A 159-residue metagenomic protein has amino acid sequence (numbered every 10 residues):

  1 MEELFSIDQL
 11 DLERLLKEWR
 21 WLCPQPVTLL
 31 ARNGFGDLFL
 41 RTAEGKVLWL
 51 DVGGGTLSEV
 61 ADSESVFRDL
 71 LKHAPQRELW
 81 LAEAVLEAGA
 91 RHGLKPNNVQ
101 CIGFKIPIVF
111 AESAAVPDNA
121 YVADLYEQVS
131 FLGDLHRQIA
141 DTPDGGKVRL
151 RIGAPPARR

Functional and structural regions predicted by a protein language model:
M1-W49, I106-R159: A surface-exposed partner-binding patch
K46, D69-P75, A90-F104, D144-A154: Short, highly charged low-complexity linear segments
L50-E87: Compact, glycine/acidic-enriched structural inserts
R77-V129: Mixed-charge (acidic/basic) macromolecular-recognition segments
